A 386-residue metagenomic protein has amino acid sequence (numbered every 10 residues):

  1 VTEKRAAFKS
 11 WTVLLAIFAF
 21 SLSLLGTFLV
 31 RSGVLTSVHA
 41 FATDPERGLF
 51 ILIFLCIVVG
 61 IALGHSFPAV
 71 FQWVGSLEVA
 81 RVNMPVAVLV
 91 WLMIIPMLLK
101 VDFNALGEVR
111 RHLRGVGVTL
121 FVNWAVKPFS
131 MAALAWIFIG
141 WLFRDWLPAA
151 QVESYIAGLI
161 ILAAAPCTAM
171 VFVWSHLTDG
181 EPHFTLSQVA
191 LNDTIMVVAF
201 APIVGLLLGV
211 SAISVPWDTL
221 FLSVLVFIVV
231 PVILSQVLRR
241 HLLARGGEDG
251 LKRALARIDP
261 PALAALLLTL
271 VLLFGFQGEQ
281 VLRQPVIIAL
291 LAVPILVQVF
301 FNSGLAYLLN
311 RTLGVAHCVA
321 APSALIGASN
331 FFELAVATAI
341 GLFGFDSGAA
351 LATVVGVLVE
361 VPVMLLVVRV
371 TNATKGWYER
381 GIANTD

Functional and structural regions predicted by a protein language model:
V1-K4, F8-H39, D44-G60, A87-I95 (+4 more regions): Hydrophobic cores of alpha-helical transmembrane segments in multi-pass integral membrane proteins
A7-I51, W136-V198, L208, I213-W217: Membrane-interface helix-loop-helix junctions at boundaries between adjacent transmembrane segments
L15-L25, F121-S130, L162-M170, T185-G205 (+4 more regions): Membrane-embedded alpha-helical segments of transport systems, primarily multispan ion/solute transporters
L25-G33, G60-S66, P128-A135, A199-L207 (+2 more regions): Hydrophobic alpha-helical transmembrane segments in multi-pass integral membrane proteins
F50, V58-T119, W124-F143, G209-S211 (+3 more regions): Structural signature of multi-pass alpha-helical membrane transport proteins
A105-R111, A169-E181, L308-T312, A337-G344 (+1 more regions): Helix-loop junctions at the membrane interface of multi-pass solute transporters
H112-L120, W141-L162, G180-A190, D249-R253 (+3 more regions): The feature identifies polytopic integral membrane transport proteins across all domains of life
V286-A289, P294-V359, T371: Membrane-interfacial helix-loop connectors
